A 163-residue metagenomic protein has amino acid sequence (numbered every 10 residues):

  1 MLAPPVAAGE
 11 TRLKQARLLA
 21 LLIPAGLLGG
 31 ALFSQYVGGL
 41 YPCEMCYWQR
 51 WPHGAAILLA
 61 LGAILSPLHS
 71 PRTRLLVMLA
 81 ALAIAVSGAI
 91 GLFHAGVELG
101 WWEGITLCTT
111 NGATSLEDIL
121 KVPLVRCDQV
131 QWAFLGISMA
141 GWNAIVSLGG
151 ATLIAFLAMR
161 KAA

Functional and structural regions predicted by a protein language model:
M1-K14: Short, Lys/Arg-rich, polar N-terminal cytosolic tail immediately upstream of the first transmembrane signal-anchor
T11-L22, L68-G88, T152-L153, A163: Interfacial segments of alpha-helical transmembrane regions
P24-Y41, A60-A63: Immediate flanking context of iron-sulfur cluster ligation sites
G26-Q35, V86-W101: C-terminal TM-helix exit segments that contain a strictly Trp-centered aromatic cap at the helix terminus
L40-A55: Loop-to-helix transition at the N-terminal end of transmembrane alpha-helices
G54-S66, L148-A158: Membrane-interfacial alpha-helical segments at the cytosolic side of multi-pass membrane proteins
E98-A140: Extracytosolic (periplasmic/ER-lumenal) interhelical loops and adjacent juxtamembrane/interface segments of multi-pass
L124-A163: A hydrophobic membrane-anchoring alpha-helix module
